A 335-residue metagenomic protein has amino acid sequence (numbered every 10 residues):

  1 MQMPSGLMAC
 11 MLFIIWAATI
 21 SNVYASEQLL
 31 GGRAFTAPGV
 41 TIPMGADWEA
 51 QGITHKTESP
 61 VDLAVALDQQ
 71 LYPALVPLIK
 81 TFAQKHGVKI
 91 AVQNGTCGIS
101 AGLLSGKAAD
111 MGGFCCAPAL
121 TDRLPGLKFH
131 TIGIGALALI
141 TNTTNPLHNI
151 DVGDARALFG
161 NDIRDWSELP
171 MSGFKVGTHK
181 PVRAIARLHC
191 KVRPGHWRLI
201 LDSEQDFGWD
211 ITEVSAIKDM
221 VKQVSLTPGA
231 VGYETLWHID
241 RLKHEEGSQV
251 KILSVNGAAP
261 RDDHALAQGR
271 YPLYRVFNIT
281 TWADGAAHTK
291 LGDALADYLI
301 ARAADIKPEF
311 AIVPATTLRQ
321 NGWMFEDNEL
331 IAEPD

Functional and structural regions predicted by a protein language model:
M1-P4: N-terminal secretory signal peptides that target proteins for export/translocation
M8-T19: Bacterial N-terminal signal peptides
Y24-D335: Flexible loop/hinge segments at secondary-structure junctions
